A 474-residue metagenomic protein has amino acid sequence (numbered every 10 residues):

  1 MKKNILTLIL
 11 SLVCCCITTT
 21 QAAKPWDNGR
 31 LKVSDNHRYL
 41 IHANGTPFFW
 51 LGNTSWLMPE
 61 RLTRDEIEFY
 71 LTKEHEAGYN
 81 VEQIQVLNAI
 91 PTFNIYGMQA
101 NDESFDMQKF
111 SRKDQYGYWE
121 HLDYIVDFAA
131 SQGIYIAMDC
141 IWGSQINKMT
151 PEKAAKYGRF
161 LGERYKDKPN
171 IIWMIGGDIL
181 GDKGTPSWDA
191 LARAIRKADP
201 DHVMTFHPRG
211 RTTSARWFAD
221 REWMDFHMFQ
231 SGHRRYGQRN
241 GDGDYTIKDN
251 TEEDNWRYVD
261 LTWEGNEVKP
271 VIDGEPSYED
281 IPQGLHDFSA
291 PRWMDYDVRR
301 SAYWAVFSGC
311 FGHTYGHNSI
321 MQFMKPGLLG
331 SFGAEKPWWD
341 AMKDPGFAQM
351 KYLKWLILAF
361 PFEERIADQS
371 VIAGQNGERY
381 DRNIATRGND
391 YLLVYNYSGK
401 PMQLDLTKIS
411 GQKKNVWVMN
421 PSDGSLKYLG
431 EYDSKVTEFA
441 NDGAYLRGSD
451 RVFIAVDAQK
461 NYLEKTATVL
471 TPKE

Functional and structural regions predicted by a protein language model:
M1-N4: Positively charged n-region of N-terminal signal peptides that target proteins for export
T7-C16: Bacterial N-terminal signal peptides
T19-A22: Sec/Tat signal peptide C-region and signal peptidase I cleavage site
K24-Q238, D242-Y245, D249-D254: Active-site mouth of glycoside hydrolases
T46, E267-V271, Y278-I281, M294 (+2 more regions): Aromatic- and carboxylate-lined catalytic core of secreted/periplasmic carbohydrate-active enzymes
M174-G176, T205-P208, M228, I272-E275 (+2 more regions): Short beta-strand segments
P200, R221-M324: Catalytic-core region of carbohydrate-active enzymes that cleave or remodel glycosidic bonds
